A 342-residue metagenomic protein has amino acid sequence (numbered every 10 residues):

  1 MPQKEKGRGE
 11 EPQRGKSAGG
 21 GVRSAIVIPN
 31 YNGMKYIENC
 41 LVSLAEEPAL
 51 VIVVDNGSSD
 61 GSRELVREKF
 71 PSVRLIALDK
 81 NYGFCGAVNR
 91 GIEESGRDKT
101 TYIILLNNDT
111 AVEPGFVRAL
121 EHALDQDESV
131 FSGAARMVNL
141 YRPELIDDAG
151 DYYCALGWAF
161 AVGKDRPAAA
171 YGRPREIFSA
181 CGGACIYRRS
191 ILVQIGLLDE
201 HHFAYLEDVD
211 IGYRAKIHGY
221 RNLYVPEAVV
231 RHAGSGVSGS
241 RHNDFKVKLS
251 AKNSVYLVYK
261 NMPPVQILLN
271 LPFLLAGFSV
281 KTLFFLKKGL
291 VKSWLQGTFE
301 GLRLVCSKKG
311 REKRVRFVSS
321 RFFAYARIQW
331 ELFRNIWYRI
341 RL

Functional and structural regions predicted by a protein language model:
S24-Y36, C40, V54, A123: A conserved hydrophobic helix/loop-capping motif in glycosyltransferases and polysaccharide synthases
Y36-E38, D60-E68: Acidic helix N-cap motif at the loop->helix transition within catalytic regions of sugar-transfer enzymes
S43, D55-E64, K80, T110: A conserved acidic beta->alpha catalytic loop
L78-R97, N108: Glycine-rich, basic loop-to-helix element that forms the pyrophosphate-binding segment of sugar-nucleotide handling
K99-A111: Short beta-strand-to-loop acidic/aromatic patch adjacent to the donor-nucleotide binding site
T110-Y153: Conserved donor NDP-sugar-binding/catalytic core segment of glycosyltransferases
F178-R231: A short, conserved alpha-helix in the catalytic core of glycosyltransferases
I267-L342: Non-catalytic, C-terminal membrane-associated alpha-helical segments of glycosyltransferases
